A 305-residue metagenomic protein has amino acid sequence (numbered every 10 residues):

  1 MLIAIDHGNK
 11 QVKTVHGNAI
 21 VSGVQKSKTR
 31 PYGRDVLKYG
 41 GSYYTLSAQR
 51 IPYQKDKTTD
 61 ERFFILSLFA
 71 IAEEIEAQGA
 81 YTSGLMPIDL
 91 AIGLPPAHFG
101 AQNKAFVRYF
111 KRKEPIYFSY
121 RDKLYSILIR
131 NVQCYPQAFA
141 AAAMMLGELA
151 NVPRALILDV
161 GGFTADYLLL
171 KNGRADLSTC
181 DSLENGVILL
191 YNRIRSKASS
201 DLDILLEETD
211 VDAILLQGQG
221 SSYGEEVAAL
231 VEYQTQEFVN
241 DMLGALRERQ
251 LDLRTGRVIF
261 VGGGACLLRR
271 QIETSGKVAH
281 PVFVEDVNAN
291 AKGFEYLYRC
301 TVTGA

Functional and structural regions predicted by a protein language model:
M1-A155, R174-L189, T209-A305: Nucleotide/phosphate-binding catalytic cleft detector across ATP-hydrolyzing and phosphate-transferring enzymes
V160-D166: Ser/Thr-glycine-rich phosphate-binding loops at phosphate-binding pockets of nucleotides, nucleotide cofactors
Y167-N172: PRPP/pyrophosphate-binding module of the type I phosphoribosyltransferase fold
N192, S196-S199: Long, charge-rich alpha-helical interaction segments
L202-L206: Short, basic interhelical loop/turn and adjoining N-cap of the next helix at nucleic-acid- or acidic-partner-contacting
